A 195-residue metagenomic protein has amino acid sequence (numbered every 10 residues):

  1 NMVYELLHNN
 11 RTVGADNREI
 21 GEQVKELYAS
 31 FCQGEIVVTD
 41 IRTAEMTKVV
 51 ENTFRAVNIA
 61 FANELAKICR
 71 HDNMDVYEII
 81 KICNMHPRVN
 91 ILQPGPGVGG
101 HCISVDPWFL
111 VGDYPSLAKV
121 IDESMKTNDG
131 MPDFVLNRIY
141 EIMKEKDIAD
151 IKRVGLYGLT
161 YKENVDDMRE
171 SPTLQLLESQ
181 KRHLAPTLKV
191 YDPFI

Functional and structural regions predicted by a protein language model:
N1-I195: Structural/interface elements that position substrates and couple domains in central-metabolism enzymes
